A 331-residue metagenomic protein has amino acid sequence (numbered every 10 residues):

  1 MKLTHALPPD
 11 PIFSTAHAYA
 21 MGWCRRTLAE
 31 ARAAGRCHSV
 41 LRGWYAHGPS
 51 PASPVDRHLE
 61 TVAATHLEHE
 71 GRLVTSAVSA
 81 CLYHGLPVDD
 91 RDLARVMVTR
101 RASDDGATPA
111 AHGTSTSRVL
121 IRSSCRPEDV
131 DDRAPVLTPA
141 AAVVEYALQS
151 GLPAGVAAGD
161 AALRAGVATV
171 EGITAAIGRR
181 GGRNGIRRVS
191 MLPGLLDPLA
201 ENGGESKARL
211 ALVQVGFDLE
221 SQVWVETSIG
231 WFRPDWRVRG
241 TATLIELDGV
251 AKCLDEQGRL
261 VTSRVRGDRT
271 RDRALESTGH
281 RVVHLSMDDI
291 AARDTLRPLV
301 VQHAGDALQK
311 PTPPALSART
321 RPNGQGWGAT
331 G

Functional and structural regions predicted by a protein language model:
M1-G185, G305-G331: Short gly/ser-rich loop at a beta-strand->alpha-helix junction or flexible surface loop bordering the NTP-binding
L163-G331: Surface segments flanking catalytic/ligand-binding clefts of nucleic-acid enzymes
